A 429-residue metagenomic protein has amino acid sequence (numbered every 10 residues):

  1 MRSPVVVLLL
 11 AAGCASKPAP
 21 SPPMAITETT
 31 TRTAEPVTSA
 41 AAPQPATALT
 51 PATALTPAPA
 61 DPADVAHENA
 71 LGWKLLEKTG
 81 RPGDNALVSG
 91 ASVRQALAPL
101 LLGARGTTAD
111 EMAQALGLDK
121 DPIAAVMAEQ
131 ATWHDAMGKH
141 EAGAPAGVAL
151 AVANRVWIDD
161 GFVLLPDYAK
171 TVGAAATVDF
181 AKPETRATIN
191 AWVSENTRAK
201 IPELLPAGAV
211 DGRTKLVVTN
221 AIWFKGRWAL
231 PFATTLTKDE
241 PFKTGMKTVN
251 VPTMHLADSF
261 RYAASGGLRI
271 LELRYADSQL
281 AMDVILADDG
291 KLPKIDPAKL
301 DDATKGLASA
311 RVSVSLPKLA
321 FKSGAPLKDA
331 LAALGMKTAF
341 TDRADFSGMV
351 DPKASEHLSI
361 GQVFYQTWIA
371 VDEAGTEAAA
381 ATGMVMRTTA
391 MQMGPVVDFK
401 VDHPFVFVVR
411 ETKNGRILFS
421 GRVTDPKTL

Functional and structural regions predicted by a protein language model:
M1-L8: Sec-dependent signal peptide recognition, specifically the positively charged N-region followed immediately by
A11-G13: C-terminal motif of bacterial Sec signal peptides marking the signal peptidase cleavage site
A15-A181, T412, V423, L429: Detector for small/aliphatic-rich hydrophobic stretches
G83, P122-D288, K305-V396: Non-catalytic, conformational "gating/processing" segments within enzyme and secreted inhibitor domains
D398-H403: Short loop/turn motifs at secondary-structure junctions and domain boundaries
V406-V409: Generic short beta-strand
N414-R416: Residue-level signal for well-ordered, solvent-exposed loop/turn and beta-edge residues enriched in charged/polar side
F419-G421: A structural microfeature
